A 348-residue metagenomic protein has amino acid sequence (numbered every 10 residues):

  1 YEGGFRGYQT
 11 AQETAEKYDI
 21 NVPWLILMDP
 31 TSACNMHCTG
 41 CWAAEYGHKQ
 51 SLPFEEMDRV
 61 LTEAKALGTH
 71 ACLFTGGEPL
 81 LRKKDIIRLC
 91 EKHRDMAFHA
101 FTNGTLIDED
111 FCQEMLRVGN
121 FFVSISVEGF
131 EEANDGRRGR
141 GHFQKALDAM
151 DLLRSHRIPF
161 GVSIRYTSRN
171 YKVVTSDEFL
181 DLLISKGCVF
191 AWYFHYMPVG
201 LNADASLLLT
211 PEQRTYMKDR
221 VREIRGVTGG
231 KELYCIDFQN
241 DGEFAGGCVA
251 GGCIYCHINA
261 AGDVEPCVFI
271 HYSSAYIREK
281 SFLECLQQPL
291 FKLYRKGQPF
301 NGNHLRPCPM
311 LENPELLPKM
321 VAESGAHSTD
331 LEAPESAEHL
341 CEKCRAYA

Functional and structural regions predicted by a protein language model:
Y1-D110: Conserved alpha-helical substructure of the radical SAM core
G3-V22, C235-F238, G242, Y276-K292: Short, charged low-complexity linear segments at domain edges
C34, C38-C41, C248, G262 (+2 more regions): Short cysteine clusters
A44-H48, F130-A133, P198-L201: A short, flexible beta-alpha/helix-coil linker loop
M57-F74, R82-F194: Radical SAM/AdoMet-radical enzyme domain recognition
D135-G247, G251, N259-A261, E265 (+1 more regions): Radical SAM enzyme [4Fe-4S]-AdoMet core and its adjacent flexible, acidic and glycine-rich loops/tails across
F269-A348: Flexible mid-to-C-terminal extensions adjoining Fe-S/redox cofactors in radical SAM and related proteins
